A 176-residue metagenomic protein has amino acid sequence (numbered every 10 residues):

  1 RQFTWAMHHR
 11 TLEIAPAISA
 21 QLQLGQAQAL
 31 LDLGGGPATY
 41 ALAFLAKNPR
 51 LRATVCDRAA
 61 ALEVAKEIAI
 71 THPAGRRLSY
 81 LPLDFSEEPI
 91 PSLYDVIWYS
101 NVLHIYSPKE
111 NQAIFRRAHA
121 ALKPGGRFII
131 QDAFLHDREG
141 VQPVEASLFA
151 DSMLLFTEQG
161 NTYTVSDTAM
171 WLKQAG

Functional and structural regions predicted by a protein language model:
R1-Q28: Conserved Class I S-adenosyl-L-methionine-dependent methyltransferase catalytic core
L24, A29, L33-G176: Alpha-helical subdomain
